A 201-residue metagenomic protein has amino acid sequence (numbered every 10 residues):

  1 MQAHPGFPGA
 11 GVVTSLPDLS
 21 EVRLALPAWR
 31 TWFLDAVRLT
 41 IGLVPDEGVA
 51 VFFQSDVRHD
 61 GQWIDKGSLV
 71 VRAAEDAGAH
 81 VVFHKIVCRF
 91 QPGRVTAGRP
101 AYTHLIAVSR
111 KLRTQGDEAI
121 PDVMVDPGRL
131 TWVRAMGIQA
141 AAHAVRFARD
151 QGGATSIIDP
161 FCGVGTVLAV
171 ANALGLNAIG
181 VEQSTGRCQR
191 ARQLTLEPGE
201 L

Functional and structural regions predicted by a protein language model:
M1, L196-L201: S-adenosyl-L-methionine
M1-C188: Core catalytic lobe of class I
A191-R192: Conserved SAM-binding loop
